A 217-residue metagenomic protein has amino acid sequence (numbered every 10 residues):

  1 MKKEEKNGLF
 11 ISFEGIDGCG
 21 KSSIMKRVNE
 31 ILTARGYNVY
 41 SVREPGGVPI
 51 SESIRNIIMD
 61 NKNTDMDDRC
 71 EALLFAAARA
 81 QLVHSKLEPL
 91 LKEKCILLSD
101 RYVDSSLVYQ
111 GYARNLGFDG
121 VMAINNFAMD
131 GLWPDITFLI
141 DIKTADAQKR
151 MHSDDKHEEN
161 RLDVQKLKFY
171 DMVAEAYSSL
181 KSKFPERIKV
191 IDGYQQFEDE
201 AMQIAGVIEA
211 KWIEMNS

Functional and structural regions predicted by a protein language model:
K2-E5, R27-N29, A145-S217: NTP-dependent small-molecule kinase module
F10: Walker A (P-loop) ATP-phosphate-binding motif of ABC ATPase nucleotide-binding domains
F13: Hydrophobic anchor at the beta1->P-loop junction of P-loop NTPases
G18: Walker A (P-loop) phosphate-binding loop of P-loop NTPases
K21: Conserved lysine of the Walker
I24: Hydrophobic positions on the alpha1 helix immediately C-terminal to the Walker A/P-loop
R35-M129, Q203: ATP-dependent small-molecule kinase phosphotransfer cores that center on conserved nucleotide phosphate-binding segments
S105-E175: A glycine- and Lys/Arg-enriched "phosphate-lid" helix/loop adjacent to the NTP-binding pocket of small-molecule kinases
